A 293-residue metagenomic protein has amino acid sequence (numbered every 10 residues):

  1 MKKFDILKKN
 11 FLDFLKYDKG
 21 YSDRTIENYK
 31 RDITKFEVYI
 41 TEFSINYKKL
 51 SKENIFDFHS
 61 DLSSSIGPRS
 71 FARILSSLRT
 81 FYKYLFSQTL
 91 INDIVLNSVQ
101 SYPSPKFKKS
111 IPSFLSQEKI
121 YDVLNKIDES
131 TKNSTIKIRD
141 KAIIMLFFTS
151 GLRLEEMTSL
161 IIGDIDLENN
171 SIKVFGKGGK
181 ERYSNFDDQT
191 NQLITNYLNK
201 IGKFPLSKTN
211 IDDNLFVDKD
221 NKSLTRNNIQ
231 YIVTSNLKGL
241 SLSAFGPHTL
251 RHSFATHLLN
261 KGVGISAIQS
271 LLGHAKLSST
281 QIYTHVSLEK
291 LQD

Functional and structural regions predicted by a protein language model:
M1-D293: Conserved catalytic core of the tyrosine transesterase superfamily
